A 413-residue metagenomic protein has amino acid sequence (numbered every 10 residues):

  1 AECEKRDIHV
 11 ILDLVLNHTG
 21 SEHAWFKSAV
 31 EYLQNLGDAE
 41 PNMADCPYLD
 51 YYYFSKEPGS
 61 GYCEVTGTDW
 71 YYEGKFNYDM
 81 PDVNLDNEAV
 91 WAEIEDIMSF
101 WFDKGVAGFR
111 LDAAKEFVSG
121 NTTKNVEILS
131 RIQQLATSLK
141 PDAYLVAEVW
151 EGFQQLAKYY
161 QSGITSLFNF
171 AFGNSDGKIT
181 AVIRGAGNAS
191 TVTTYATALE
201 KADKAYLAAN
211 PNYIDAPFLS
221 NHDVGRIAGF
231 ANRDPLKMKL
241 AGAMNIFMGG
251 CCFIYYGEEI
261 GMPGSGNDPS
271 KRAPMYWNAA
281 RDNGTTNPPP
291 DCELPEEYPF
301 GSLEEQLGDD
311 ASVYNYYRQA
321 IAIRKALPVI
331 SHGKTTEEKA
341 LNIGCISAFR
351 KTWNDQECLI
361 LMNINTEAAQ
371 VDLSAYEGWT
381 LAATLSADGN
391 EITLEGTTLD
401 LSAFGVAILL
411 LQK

Functional and structural regions predicted by a protein language model:
A1-A89, D103, R110, A114-S162: Acidic/aromatic-lined carbohydrate-recognition and catalytic surfaces of CAZymes acting on diverse glycans
C3, D13, I94, W101 (+7 more regions): Conserved, mostly hydrophobic/aromatic
S21-E57, Q133-Q134, S138-A279: Conserved alpha/beta catalytic core and glycan-binding cleft of carbohydrate-active enzymes
E88-F102, M238, G242: Short, acidic/polar
E95-G120, N212, P217-N221: Active-site groove signature of glycoside hydrolases
L139, Y144, E151, L156 (+4 more regions): Loop/helix patches that line or flank the sugar-binding groove of alpha-linked glycan CAZymes
A368-A387: Beta-strand-rich binding/interaction modules
L394-K413: C-terminal beta-strand-rich structural cap/linker in extracellular carbohydrate-active enzymes
